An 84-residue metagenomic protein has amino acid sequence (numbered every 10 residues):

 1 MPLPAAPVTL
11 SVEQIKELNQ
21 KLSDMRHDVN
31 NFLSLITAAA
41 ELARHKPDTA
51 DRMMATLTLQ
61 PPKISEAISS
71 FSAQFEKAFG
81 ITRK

Functional and structural regions predicted by a protein language model:
P2-K21, V29-K84: Histidine phosphotransfer helical core of two-component systems
